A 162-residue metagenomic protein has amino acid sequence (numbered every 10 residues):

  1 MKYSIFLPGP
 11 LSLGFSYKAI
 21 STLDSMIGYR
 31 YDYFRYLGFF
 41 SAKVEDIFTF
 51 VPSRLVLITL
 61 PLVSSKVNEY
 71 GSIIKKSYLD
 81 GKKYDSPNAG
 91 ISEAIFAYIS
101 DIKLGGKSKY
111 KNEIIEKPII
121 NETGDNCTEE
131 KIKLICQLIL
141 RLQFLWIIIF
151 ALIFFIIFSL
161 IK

Functional and structural regions predicted by a protein language model:
M1-L23, G28-K162: Hydrophobic alpha-helical transmembrane segments
